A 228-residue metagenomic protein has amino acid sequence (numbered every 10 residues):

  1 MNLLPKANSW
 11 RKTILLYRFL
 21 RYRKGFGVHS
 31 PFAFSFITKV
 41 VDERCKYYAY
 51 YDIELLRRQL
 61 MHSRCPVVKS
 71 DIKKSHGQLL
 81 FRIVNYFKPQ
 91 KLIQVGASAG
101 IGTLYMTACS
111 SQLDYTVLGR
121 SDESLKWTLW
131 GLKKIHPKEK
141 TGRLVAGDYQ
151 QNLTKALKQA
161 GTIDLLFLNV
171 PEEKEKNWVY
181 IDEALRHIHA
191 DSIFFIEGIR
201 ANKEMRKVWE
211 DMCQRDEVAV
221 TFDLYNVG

Functional and structural regions predicted by a protein language model:
M1-F167, P171-I193, I199-G228: A short alpha-helical cap/connector motif
